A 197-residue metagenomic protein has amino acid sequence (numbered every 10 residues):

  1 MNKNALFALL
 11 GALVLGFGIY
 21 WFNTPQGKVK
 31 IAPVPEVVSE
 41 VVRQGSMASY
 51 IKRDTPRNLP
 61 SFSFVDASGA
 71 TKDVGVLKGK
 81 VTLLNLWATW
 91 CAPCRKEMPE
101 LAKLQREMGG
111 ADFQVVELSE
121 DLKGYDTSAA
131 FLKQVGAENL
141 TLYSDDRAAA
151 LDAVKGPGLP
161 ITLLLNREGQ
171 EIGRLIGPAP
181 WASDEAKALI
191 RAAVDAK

Functional and structural regions predicted by a protein language model:
M1-N58, K197: N-terminal targeting signals for export/organelle localization
K52-P56, S61-T82: A short beta-strand-turn-helix
N58-P60, Q114, P160: Envelope-exposed proteins and targeting segments
K78, L86-K103: Conserved redox-active cysteine motifs that mediate thiol-disulfide chemistry, especially di-cysteine Cys-X(1-2)-Cys
G79-V81, A111-Q114, N139-L140: Loop/turn elements at helix/coil->beta-strand transitions in domains of secreted/extracellular proteins
N85, E117-S119, R174-I176: Soluble periplasmic/extracytoplasmic beta-strand elements of cell-envelope proteins
R95-V135, S144-D152: Structural microenvironment flanking redox-active thiols in thiol-disulfide oxidoreductases
A130-N139, S144-D195: Thiol/disulfide oxidoreductase modules built on the thioredoxin-like
